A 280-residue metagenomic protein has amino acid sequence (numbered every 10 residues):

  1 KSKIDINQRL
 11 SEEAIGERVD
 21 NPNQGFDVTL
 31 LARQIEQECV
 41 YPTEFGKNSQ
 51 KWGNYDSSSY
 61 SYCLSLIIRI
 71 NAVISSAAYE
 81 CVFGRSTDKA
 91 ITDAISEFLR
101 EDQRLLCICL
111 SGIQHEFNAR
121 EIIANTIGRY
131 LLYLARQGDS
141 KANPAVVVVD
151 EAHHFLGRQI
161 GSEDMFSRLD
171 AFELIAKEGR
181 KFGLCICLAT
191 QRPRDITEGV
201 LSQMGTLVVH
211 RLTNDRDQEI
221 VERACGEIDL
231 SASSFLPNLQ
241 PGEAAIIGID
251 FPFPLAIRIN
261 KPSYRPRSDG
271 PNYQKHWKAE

Functional and structural regions predicted by a protein language model:
K1-A171: P-loop NTPase motor domains
R18, P241-E280: Conserved P-loop NTPase motor module
C39, I74-A77, L131-D139, L156-Q159 (+5 more regions): Conserved NTP-handling cores and scaffolds of large molecular machines
A77-V82, N118-E121, R158-Q159, E178-G183 (+3 more regions): N-terminal start-of-chain detector that recognizes signal peptides and the immediate post-cleavage beginning
E116, D217, Y264-P266: A short local loop/turn or secondary-structure capping micro-motif enriched for an aromatic residue
A124-T126, G205, K261-S263: Short, solvent-exposed amphipathic alpha-helical segments in soluble enzyme and RNA/protein-processing domains
F155, F182, H210-R211, Y273-W277: Aromatic side chains
S167-N260: Conserved ATP-driven motor cores of ASCE-family P-loop NTPases powering translocation/secretion/packaging/pilus
